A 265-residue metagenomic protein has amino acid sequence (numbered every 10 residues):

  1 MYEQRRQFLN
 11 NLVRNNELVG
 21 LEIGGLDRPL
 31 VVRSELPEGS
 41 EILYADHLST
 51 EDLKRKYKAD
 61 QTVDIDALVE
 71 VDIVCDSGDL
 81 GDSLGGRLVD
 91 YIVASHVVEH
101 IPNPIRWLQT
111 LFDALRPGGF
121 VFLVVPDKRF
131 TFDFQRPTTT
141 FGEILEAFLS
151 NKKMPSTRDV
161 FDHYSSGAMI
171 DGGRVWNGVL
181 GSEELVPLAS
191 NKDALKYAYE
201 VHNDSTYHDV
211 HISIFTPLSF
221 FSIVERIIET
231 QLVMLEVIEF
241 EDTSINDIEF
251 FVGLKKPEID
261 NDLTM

Functional and structural regions predicted by a protein language model:
M1-E17: Class I SAM-dependent methyltransferase Rossmann-like catalytic core, especially the SAM/SAH-binding loop
N15-S83: Class I SAM-dependent methyltransferase SAM/SAH-binding core
E35-L36, L111-R116: Short, surface-exposed basic-aromatic patches at helix termini and helix-loop junctions that form
T62-C75, R106, T110-F112, F120-T264: S-adenosyl-L-methionine-dependent methyltransferase catalytic module, highlighting the catalytic core
I92-V93: Hydrophobic beta-strand segment of the Class I
V97-V98, V125: Hydrophobic adenine-recognition pocket in adenosine-nucleotide-binding enzymes
I101-P102, L115-P117: Helix-to-beta-strand junctions that scaffold the AdoMet/dcAdoMet cofactor pocket in Class I SAM-dependent enzymes
